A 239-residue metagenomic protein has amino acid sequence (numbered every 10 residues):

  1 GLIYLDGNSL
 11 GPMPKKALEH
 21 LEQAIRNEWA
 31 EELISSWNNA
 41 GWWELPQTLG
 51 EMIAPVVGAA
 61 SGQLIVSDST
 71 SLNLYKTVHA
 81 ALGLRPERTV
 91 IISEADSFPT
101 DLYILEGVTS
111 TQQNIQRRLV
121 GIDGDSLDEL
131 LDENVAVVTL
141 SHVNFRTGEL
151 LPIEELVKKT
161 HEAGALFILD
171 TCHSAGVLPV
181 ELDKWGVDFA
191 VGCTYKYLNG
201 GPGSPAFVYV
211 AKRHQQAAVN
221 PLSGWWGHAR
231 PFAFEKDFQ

Functional and structural regions predicted by a protein language model:
G1-Q239: Pyridoxal 5′-phosphate
